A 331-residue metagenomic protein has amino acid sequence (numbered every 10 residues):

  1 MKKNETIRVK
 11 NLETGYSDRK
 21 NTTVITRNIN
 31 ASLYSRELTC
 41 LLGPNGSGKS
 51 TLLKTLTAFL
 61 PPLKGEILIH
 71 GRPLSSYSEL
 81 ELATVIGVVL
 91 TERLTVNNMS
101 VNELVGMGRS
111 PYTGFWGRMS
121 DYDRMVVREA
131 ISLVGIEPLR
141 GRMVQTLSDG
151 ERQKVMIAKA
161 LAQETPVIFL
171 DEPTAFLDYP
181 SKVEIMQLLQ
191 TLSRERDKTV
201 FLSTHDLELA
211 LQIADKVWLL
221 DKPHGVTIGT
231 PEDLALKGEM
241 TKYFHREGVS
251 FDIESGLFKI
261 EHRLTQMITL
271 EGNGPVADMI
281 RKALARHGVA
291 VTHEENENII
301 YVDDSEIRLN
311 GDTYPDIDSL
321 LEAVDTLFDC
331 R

Functional and structural regions predicted by a protein language model:
I7, V24-N28: Conserved structural motif at the start of ABC-family nucleotide-binding domains
L42-P44: The feature captures the beta-strand-to-loop junction immediately N-terminal to the Walker
T57: Helix-to-loop junction immediately C-terminal to a conserved catalytic motif
G65-P73, L82: Conserved ABC transporter NBD signature motif
G106, D121-L139: Conserved ABC ATPase "signature" region
M143-L147, E151: Conserved ABC ATPase signature
I168-D171: Catalytic Walker B motif of ABC-type/P-loop ATPase nucleotide-binding domains
